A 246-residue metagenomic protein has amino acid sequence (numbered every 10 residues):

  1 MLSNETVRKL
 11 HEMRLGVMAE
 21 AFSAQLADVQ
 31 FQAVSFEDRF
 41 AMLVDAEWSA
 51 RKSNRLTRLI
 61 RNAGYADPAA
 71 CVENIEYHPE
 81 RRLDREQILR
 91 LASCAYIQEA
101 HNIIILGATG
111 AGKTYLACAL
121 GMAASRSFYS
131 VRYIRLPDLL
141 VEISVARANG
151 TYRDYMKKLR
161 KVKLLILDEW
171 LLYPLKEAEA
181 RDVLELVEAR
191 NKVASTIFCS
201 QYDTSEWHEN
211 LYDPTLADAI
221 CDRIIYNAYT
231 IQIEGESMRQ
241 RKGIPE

Functional and structural regions predicted by a protein language model:
H11, G16-P68: Interdomain "pre-motor" coupling segment immediately N-terminal to P-loop NTPase/helicase cores
F22, D138-K161, W170-E246: Replace "adjacent to P-loop NTPase cores in ATP/GTP-dependent enzymes" with "adjacent to NTP-binding cores
A70-A92: N-terminal pre-Walker A segment at the start of P-loop NTPase domains
A92-A100: Phosphate-binding P-loop
I105-Y129: Walker A/P-loop
F128-V141: Short beta-strand-centered segment that lines the nucleotide-binding/catalytic pocket of NTP-utilizing
